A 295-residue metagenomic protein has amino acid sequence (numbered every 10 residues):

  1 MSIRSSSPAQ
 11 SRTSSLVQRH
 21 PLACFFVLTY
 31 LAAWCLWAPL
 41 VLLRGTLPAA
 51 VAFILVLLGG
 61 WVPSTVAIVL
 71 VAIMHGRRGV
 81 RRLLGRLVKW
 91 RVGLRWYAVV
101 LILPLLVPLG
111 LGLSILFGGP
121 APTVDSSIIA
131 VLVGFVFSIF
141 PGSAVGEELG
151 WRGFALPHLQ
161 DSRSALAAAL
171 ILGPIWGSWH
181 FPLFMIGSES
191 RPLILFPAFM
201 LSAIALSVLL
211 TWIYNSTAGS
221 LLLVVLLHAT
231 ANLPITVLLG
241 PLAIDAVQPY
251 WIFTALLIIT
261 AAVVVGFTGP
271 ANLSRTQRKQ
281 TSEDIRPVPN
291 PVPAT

Functional and structural regions predicted by a protein language model:
P8-L16, L36-V99, L113-S127, I213-G219 (+1 more regions): Membrane-helix interface linkers and caps
Q18-A23, A49-A50, G79, V92-R95 (+5 more regions): Membrane-helix interface segments
L22, F26-Y30, W34, L57-S64 (+9 more regions): Alpha-helical transmembrane spans of integral membrane proteins, capturing the lipid-embedded, hydrophobic core of TM
Y30-A38, P104-G112, G142, G173-L183 (+1 more regions): Aromatic-anchored segments of alpha-helical transmembrane domains
P122-F137, G187-M200, W251: Juxtamembrane helix-entry segments on the extracytoplasmic side of multipass membrane proteins
G146-G173, N215-S220: Membrane-interface helix/loop boundary segments of multi-pass membrane proteins
I204-S216: Alpha-helical transmembrane segments in multipass membrane proteins, preferentially the mid-helix core
T217-T295: C-terminal membrane module of polytopic membrane proteins
